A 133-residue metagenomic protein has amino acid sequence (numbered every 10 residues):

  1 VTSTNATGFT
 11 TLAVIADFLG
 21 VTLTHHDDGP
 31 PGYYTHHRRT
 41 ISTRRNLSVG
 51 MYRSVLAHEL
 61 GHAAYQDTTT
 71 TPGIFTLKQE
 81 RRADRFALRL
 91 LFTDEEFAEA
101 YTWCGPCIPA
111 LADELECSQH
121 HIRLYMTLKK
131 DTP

Functional and structural regions predicted by a protein language model:
V1-P133: Active-site hotspot residues in diverse enzymes, especially metal/ion-binding acidic/histidine motifs
